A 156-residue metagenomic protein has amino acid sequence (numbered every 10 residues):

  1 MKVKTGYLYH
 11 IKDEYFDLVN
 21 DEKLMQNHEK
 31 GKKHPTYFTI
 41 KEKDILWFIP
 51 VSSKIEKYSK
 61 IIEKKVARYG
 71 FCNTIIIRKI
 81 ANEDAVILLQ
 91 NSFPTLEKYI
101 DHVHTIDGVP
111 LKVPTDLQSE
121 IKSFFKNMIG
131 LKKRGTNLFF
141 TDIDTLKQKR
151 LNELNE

Functional and structural regions predicted by a protein language model:
M1-K33: GIY-YIG nuclease catalytic motif and its immediate N-terminal context
V3-G6, K43, D84: Sequence-level motif detector for i,i+2 pairs with an aromatic at +2
K12, S52, L96: Residues at the C-termini of beta-strands that transition into short coil/loop
Y15-F16, I55, Y99: Residue-level detector of flexible, active-site-proximal loop/helix-junction positions within diverse enzyme catalytic
E29-K33, E42-K79: Compact nucleic-acid interaction/catalytic patches
K65-E156: C-terminal terminal-subdomain/extension
